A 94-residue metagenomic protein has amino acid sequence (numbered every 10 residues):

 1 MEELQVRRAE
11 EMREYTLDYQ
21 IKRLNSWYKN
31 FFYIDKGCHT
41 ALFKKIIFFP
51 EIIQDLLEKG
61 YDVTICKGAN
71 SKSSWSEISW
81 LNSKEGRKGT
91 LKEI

Functional and structural regions predicted by a protein language model:
M1, E14, I21, I53-Q54 (+2 more regions): Generic N-terminal initiation segments characterized by hydrophobic and/or small/turn-forming residues
M1-K44: An N-terminal amphipathic alpha-helical segment
N25-N30, D55, Y61-D62, S83: Aromatic-enriched hydrophobic runs in primary sequence
K36-S74: Short, hydrophobic/π-rich interface segment
V63-L91: C-terminal edge-of-domain segments
